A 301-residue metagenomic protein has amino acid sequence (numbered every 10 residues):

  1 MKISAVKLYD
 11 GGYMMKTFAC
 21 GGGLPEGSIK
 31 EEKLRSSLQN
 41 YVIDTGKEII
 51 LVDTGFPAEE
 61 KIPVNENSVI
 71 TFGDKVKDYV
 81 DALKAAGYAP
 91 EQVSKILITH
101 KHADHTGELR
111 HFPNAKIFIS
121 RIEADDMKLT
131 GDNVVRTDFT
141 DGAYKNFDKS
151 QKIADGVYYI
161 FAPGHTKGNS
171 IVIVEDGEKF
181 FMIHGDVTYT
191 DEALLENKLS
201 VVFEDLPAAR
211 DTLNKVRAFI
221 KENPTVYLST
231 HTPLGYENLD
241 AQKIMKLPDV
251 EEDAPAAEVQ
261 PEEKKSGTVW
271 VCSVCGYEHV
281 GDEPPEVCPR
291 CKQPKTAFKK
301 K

Functional and structural regions predicted by a protein language model:
D10-D81, I171-G185: Conserved beta-strand hairpin/beta-sheet module of binuclear metal-dependent hydrolase folds, prominently
E60, S150-Q151, Y158-F161, K167-D240: Metallo-beta-lactamase
T71-Y88, Q92, H111, K116-F161 (+1 more regions): Metallo-beta-lactamase
V93-D104: Metallo-beta-lactamase
V269, P285: Residues immediately within or flanking Cys/His clusters that coordinate Zn2+ in small zinc-binding modules
S273, P289: Cys/His/Pro-rich metal-binding microdomains
G276, K292: Cys/His-coordinated zinc-binding microdomains
H279, K295-A297: Cys/His-rich microdomains that often coordinate metals
